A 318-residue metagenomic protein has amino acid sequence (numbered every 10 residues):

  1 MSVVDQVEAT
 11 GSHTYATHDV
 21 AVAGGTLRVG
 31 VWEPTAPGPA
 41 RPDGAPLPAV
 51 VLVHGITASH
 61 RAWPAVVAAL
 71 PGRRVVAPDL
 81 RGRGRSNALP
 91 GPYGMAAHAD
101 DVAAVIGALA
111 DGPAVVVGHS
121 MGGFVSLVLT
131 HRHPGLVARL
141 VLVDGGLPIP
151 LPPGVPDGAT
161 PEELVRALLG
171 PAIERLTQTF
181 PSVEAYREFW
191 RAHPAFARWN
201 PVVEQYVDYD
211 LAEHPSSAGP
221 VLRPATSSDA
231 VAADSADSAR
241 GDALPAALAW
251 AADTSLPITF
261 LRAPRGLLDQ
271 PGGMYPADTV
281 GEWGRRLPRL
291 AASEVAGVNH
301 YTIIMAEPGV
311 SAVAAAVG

Functional and structural regions predicted by a protein language model:
V3-T26: N-terminal cap/lid segment of alpha/beta-hydrolase-fold proteins
R28-P37, R41-A88: Conserved HGGG/HGGXW glycine-rich cap/lid loop of the alpha/beta-hydrolase fold
T35-A36, V76, L80-V117, P156-G158: Active-site loop/oxyanion-hole signature of alpha/beta-hydrolase fold enzymes
G112-P156: Conserved hydrolase catalytic core segment
V143-F180: A catalytic-pocket lid/entrance helix-loop region that shapes and gates access to the active site across common
R175-D234: Conserved alpha/beta-hydrolase catalytic His-Asp/Glu region
L211-R286: Conserved serine/cysteine hydrolase catalytic core
V295-E307: Catalytic histidine-centered segment of alpha/beta-hydrolase-like enzymes
